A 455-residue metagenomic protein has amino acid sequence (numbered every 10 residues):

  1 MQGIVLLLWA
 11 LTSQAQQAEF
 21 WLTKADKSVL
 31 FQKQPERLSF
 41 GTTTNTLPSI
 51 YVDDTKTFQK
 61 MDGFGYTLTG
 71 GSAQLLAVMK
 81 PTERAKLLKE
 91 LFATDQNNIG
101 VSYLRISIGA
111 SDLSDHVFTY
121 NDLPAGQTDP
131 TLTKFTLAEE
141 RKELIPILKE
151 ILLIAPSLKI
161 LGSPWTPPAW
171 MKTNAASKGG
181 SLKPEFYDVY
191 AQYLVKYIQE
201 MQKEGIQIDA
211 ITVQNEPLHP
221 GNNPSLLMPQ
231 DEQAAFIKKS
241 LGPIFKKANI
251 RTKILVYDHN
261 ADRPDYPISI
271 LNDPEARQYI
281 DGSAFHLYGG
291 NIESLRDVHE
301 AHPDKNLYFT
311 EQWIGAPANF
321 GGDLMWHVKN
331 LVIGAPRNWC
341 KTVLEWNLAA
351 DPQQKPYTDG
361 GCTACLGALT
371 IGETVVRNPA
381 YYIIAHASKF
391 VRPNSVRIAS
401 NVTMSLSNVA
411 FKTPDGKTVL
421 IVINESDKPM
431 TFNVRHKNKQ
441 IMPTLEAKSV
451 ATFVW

Functional and structural regions predicted by a protein language model:
M1-Q17: Bacterial Sec-dependent N-terminal signal peptides
F31-I208, K239: N-terminal catalytic cores of secreted or lumenal carbohydrate-active enzymes
D62-G63, N97-L104, A155-K159, E204-A210 (+6 more regions): Loop/turn elements at helix/coil->beta-strand transitions in domains of secreted/extracellular proteins
Y66, G100, I160, I211 (+5 more regions): Conserved, mostly hydrophobic/aromatic
L113-V117, P168-A175, P217-N222, R263-Y266 (+1 more regions): Short acidic/His/Gly/Ser-rich catalytic and metal-binding motifs that mark active-site loops of diverse hydrolases
V189-A210, P217-G315: Active-site neighborhood of glycoside hydrolase catalytic domains
N306-I383, A399-V402: Aromatic/acidic polysaccharide-binding cleft in carbohydrate-active enzymes
K389, S400-K437, T444, K448: Carbohydrate-binding surface patches
